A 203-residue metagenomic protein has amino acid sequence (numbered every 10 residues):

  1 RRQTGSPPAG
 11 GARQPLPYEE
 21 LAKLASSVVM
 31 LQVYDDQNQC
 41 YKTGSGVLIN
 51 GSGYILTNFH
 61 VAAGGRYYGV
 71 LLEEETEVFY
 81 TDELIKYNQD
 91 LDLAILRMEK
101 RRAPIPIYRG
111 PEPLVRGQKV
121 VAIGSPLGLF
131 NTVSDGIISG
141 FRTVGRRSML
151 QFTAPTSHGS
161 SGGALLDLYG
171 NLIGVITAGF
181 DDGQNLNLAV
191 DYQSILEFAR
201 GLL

Functional and structural regions predicted by a protein language model:
R1-L48, Y54-F59, Y67, F198-L202: N-terminal activation segment of mature serine protease catalytic domains
D35-Y41, N50-G124, G128-N131, R146-M149 (+1 more regions): Conserved active-site neighborhood of the chymotrypsin/trypsin-like protease fold
Y41-T43, G64, S157-S161: Short, small/polar residue-rich loop motifs at catalytic or cofactor-binding pockets
G46-L48, D82-L84, I138, L165: Conserved hydrophobic positions within beta-strands
V47, T156-I176: Catalytic nucleophile loop of clan PA
N50, N58-A63, S134, H158 (+2 more regions): Short beta->alpha transition motifs characteristic of CBS
V133-G145, L188-D191: Short, compositionally biased
D167-L203: C-terminal subregion of chymotrypsin/trypsin-like serine protease catalytic domains
